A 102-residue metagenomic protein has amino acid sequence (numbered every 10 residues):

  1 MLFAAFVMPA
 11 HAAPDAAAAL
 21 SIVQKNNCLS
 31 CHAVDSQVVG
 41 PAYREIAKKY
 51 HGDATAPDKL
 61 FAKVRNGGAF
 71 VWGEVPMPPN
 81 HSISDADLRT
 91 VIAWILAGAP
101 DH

Functional and structural regions predicted by a protein language model:
M1-F6: Bacterial N-terminal signal peptides
M8-V23, K49-D53: Electrostatic cytochrome c docking/interface patches
N26-V34, V91: The canonical Cys-X-X-Cys-His
C28, G68-F70, P100: Generic structural signal for secondary-structure transition and capping sites
H32, R65, I95-A99: Protein kinase-like catalytic domain
V39-K48, K63-I92: Axial heme c-ligation environment in periplasmic c-type cytochrome domains
L88, G98-D101: Non-catalytic, surface beta->alpha helical segment in thiol-disulfide oxidoreductase systems
